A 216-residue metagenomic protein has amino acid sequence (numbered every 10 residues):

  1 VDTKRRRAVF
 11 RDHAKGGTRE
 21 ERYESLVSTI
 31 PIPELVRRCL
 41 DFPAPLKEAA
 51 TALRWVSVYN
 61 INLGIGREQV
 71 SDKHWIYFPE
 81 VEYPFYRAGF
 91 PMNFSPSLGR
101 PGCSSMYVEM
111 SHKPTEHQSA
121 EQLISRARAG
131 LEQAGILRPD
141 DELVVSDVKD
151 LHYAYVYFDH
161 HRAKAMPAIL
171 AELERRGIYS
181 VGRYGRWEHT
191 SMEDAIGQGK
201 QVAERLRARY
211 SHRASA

Functional and structural regions predicted by a protein language model:
V1-A8: A conserved short coil-to-beta-strand element within the FAD-binding core of flavoproteins
K4, G17, S57: Exposed loop/turn and edge beta-strand positions of beta-sandwich/beta-sheet ligand-binding modules
V9-H13: Short beta-strand segments that buttress and anchor functional surface loops
K15-S25: Core beta-strand elements of the Rossmann-like FAD/NAD(P) dinucleotide-binding domain in flavoenzyme oxidoreductases
Y23-S25, I32-Y179, G197: C-terminal segments that line or cap access tunnels to active or ligand-binding sites in enzymes and enzyme-associated
T29-I30, R183: Short, well-ordered beta-to-alpha junction loops that form the rim of enzyme active sites and present histidine/acidic
L143, H212-A216: Signature of alpha-helical transmembrane segments in polytopic membrane proteins
S180-Y210: A conserved FAD-binding loop/helix module that cradles the flavin
